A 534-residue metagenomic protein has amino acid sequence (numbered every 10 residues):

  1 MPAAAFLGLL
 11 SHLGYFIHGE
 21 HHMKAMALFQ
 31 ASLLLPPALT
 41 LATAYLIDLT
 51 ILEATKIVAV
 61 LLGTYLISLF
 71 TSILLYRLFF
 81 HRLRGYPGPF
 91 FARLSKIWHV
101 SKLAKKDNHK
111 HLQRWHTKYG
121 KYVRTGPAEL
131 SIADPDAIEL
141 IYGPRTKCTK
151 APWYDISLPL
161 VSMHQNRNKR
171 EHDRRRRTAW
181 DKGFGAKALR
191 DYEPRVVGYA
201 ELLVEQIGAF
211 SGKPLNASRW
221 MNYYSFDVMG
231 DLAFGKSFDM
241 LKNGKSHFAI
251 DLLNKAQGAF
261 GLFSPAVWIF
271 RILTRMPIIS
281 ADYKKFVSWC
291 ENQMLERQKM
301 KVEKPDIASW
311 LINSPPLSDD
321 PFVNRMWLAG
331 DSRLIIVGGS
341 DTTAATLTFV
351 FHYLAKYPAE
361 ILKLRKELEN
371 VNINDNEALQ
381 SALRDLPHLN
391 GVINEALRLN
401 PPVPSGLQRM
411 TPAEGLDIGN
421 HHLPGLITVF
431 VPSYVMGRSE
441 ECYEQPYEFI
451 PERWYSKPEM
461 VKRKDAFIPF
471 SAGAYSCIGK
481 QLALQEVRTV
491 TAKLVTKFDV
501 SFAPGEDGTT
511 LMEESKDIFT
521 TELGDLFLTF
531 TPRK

Functional and structural regions predicted by a protein language model:
P2-R175, V197-L202, Q206, Y224 (+6 more regions): N-terminal membrane-proximal hinge/A-helix region immediately C-terminal to the signal-anchor transmembrane segment
K105-L112, S288, N292, E377-G419: Conserved cytochrome P450 K-helix E-x-x-R motif and the immediately C-terminal K′/meander segment
K150-L158, D191-T346, K363: Cytochrome P450 heme-thiolate monooxygenase catalytic core
T342-A355, V490: Short, small-residue alpha-helix embedded
A355-E360, R463, K480-I518: Cytochrome P450 heme-binding "Cys pocket" and the immediately downstream C-terminal segment
L364, A396, L426, F449 (+3 more regions): Hydrophobic, well-ordered secondary-structure elements that form the walls of internal hydrophobic environments
A413, V431-P458: Conserved cytochrome P450 K-helix/beta-meander segment immediately N-terminal to the heme-binding cysteine loop
I518-K534: C-terminal helix/juxtamembrane-tail motif
